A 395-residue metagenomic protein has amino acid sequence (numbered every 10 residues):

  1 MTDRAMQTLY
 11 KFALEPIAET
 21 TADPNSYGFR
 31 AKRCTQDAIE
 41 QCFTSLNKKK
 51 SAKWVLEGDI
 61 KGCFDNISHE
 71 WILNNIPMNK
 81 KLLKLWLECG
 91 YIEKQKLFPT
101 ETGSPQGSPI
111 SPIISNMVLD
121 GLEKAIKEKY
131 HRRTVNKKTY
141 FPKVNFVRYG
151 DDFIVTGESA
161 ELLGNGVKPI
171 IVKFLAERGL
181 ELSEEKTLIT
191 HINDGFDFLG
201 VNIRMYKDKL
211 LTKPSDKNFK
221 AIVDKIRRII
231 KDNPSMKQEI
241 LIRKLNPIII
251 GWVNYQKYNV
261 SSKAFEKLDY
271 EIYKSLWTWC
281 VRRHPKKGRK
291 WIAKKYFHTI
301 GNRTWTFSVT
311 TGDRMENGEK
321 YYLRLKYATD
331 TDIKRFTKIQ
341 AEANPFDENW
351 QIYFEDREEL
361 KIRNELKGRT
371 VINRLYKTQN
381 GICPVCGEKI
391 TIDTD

Functional and structural regions predicted by a protein language model:
F12-G28: Charged boundary/loop elements
P24-N25, R30, D37-G195: Conserved polymerase palm-domain catalytic core
E88, K94-L97, R178-W252: A conserved non-catalytic segment of reverse transcriptases and RNA-directed RNA polymerases corresponding to the late
R228-K290, T304: Right-hand nucleic-acid polymerase module
E271-S275, C280-R363, K367-V371, I382: Extended C-terminal regions of large enzymes
L375-N380: Short metal-coordination and nucleic-acid-contact micro-motifs, chiefly zinc-binding Cys/His arrays
C386: Short Cys/His-rich metal-coordination motifs, predominantly Zn2+-binding knuckles/fingers
K389-D395: Histidine-centered nuclease catalytic patch
